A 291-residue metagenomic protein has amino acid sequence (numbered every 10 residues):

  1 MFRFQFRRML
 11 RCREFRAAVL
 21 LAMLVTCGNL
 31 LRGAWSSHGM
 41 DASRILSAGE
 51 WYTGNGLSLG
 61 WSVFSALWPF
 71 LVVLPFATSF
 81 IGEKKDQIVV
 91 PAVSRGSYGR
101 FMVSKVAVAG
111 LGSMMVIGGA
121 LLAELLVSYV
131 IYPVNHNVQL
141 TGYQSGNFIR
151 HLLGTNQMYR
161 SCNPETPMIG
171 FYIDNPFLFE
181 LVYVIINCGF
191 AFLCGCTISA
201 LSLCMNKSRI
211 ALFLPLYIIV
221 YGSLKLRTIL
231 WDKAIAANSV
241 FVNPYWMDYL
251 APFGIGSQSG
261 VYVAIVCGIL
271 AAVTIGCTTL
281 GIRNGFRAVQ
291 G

Functional and structural regions predicted by a protein language model:
M1-A22: Aromatic- and glycine-rich beta-strand/loop motifs that create alpha-glucan
R3, G112, C194-L203: Hydrophobic transmembrane alpha-helices
Q5, R95-S97, L201: Generic structural signal for small/hydrophobic residues in well-ordered secondary structure, especially within
R13-E14, S97-G99, V103, K207-L212: Membrane-helix interface segments
A18-L24, R209-S223, S239: Central hydrophobic cores of alpha-helical transmembrane segments in multi-pass integral membrane proteins
V25-I81, A107-G195, N238-V266: Secretory targeting signals
S79-G112: Helix-loop-helix units of permease transmembrane domains in multi-pass membrane transporters, especially ABC
A200-C204, C267-G291: Junction motif at the cytosolic side of a transmembrane helix
